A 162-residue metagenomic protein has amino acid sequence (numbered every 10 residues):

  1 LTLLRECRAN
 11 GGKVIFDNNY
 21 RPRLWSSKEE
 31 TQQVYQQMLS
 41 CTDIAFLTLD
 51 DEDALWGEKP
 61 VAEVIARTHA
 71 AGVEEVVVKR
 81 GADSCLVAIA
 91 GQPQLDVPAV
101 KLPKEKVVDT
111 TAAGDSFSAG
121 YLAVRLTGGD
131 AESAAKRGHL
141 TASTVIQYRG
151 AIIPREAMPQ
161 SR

Functional and structural regions predicted by a protein language model:
L1-R67, D83-C85: Conserved beta-alpha-beta core of the PfkB/ribokinase-like small-molecule kinase fold
R5-A9, G57-R162: Conserved phosphate-binding/catalytic region of the ribokinase-like
